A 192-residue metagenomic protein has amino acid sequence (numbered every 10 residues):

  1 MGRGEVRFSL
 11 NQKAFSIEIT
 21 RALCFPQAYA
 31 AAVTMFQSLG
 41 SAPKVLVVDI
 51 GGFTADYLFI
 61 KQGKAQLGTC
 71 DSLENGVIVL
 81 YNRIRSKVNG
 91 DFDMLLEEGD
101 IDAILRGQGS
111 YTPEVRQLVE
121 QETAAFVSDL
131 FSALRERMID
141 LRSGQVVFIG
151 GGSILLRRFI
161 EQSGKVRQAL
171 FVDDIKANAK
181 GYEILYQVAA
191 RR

Functional and structural regions predicted by a protein language model:
M1-V45, A65-V77, G99-V146, G150-R192: Nucleotide/phosphate-binding catalytic cleft detector across ATP-hydrolyzing and phosphate-transferring enzymes
S38-Q66, I84: Gly/Thr-rich phosphate-binding beta-strand-loop-beta motif of the actin/hexokinase/Hsp70
F53-K64, G90-D91, Y186-R192: Short, highly charged low-complexity linear segments
F59-L96: Glycine/GP-enriched mid-protein hinge/lid loop-to-helix segment characteristic of carbohydrate kinases
